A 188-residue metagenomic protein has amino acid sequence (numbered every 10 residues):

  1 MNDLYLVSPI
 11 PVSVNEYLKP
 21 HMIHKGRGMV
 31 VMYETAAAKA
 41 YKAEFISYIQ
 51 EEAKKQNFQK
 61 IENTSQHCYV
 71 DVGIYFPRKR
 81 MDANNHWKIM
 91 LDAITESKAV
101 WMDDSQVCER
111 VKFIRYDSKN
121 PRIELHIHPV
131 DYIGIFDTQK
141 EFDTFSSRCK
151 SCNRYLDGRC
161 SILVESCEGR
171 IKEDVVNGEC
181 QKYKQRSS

Functional and structural regions predicted by a protein language model:
M1-S188: Acidic, proline/glycine-enriched N-terminal capping motif
